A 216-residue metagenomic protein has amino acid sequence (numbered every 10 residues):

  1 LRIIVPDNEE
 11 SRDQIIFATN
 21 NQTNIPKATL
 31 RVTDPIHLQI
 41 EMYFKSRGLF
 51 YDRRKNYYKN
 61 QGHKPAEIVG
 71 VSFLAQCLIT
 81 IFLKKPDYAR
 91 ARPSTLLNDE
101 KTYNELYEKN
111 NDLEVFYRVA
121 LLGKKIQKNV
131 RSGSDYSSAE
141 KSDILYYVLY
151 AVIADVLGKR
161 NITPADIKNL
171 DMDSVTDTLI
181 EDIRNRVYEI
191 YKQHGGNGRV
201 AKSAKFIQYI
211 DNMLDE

Functional and structural regions predicted by a protein language model:
L1-E216: Accessory terminal alpha-helical modules
